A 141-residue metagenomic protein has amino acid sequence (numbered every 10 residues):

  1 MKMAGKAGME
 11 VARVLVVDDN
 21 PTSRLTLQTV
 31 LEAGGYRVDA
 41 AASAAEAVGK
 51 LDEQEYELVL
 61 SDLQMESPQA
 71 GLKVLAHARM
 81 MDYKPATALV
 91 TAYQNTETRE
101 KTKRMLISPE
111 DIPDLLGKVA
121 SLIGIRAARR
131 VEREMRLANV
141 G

Functional and structural regions predicted by a protein language model:
M1-R13, T96, D111-G141: Non-catalytic signal-transmission and effector/linker regions of two-component phosphorelay proteins
D18: Conserved acidic carboxylate
P21, A42-E46, P113: Acidic phosphotransfer microenvironment of two-component signaling modules
P21-D39: Two-component/phosphorelay signaling modules centered on CheY-like receiver
A40-L58: Acidic, metal-coordinating helix/loop segments flanking the phosphotransfer/catalytic sites of two-component signaling
G49, Q69-K84, Q94: Short amphipathic alpha-helix used as the core "switch/output" element in two-component signaling
D62-L63: Active-site residues of response regulator receiver
A88-T91: Hydrophobic/aromatic residues positioned on beta-strands within the core alpha/beta folds
